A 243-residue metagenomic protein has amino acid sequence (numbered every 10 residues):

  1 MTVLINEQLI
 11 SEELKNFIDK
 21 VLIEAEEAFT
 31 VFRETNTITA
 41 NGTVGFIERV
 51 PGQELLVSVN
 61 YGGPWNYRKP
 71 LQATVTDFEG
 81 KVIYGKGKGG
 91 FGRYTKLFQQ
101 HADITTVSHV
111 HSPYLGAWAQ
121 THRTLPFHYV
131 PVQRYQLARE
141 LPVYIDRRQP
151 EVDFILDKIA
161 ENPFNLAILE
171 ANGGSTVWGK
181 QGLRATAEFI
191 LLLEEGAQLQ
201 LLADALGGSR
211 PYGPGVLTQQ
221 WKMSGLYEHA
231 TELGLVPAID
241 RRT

Functional and structural regions predicted by a protein language model:
M1-T243: Glycine-rich flexible loops
